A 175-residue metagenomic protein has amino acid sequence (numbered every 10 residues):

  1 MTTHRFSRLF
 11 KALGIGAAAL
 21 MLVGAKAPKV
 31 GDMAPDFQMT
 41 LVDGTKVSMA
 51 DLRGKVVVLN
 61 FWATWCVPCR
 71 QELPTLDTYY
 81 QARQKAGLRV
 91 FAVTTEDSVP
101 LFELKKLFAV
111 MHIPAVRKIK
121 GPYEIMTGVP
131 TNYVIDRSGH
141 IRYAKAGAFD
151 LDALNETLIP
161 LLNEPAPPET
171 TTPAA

Functional and structural regions predicted by a protein language model:
F6-D36, P167-A174: N-proximal helix/coil linker or "cap" segments that precede and/or mark the start of modular domains
P28, L41-V42, I135-D136: Short, acidic, Ser/Thr-enriched surface-loop or helix-capping motifs
D36-V57, Y80: A short beta-strand-turn-helix
F61-T78: Conserved redox-active cysteine motifs that mediate thiol-disulfide chemistry, especially di-cysteine Cys-X(1-2)-Cys
G87-P100, H112-K118: Thiol-based oxidoreductase modules, predominantly thioredoxin-like and allied folds used for disulfide exchange
L104-S138: Short, internal strand/loop/helix patches that form the active-site neighborhood or redox-interaction surface
V134-A175: Thiol-/selenol-based redox modules, centered on thioredoxin-like and closely related oxidoreductase domains
